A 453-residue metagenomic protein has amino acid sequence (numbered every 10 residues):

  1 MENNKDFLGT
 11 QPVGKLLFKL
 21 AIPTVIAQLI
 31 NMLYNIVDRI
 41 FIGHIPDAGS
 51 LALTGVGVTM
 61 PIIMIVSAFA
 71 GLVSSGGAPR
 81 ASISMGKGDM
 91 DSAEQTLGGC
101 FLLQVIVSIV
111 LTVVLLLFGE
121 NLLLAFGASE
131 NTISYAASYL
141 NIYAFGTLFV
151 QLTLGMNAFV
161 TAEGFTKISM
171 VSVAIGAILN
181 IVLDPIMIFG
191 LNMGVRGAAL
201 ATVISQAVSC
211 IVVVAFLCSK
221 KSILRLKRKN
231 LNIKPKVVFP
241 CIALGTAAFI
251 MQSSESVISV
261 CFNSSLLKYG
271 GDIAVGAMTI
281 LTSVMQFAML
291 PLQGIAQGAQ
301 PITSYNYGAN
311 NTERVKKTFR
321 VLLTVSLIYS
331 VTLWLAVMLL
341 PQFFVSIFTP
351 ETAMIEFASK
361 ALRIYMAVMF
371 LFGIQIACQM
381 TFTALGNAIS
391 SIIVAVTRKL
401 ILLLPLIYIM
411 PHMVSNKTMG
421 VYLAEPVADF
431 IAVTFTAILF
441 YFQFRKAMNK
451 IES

Functional and structural regions predicted by a protein language model:
M1-T24, A81-G146, G190-G245, T303-V368 (+1 more regions): Short alpha-helical transmembrane segments in multi-pass integral membrane proteins
I22, D38, G77, F118-G119 (+13 more regions): Hydrophobic/aromatic residues in alpha-helical transmembrane segments
V25-P79, Y143-V150, F239-N306, S326-W334 (+3 more regions): Transmembrane helix-bundle signature of multi-pass secondary active exporters and lipid flippases
L33-I36, H44, S50, S84-K87 (+6 more regions): Helix-loop interface residues and adjacent transmembrane-helix termini in multi-pass membrane transporters, primarily
L53-V113, V150-S169, A277-L335, L339-P341 (+1 more regions): Small-residue-rich hydrophobic transmembrane alpha-helices
S74, Y143-T161, S169-A177, A198-V213 (+4 more regions): Short runs within selected transmembrane alpha-helices of multi-pass transporters and secretion channels
L402-P411: Transmembrane alpha-helical segments of integral membrane proteins
